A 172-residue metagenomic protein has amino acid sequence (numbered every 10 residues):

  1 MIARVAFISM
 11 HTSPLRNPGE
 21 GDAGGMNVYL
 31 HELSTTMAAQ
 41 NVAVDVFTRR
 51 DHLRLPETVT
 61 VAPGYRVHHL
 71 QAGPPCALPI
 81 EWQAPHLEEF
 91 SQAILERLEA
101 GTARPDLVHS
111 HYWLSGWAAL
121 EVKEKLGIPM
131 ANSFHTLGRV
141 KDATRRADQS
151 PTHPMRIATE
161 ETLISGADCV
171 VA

Functional and structural regions predicted by a protein language model:
M1-V67: N-terminal subdomain of nucleotide-sugar transferases
A3, D106, D168: Conserved acidic residues
M10, F134-L137: Histidine-centered beta-alpha loop that forms part of the nucleotide-sugar donor binding/catalytic region in diverse
Y65-E99, A103: A short, charged, and often flexible helix/loop element on the N-terminal side of the glycosyltransferase catalytic
L98-S115, A119, I128-P129: Short N-terminal targeting/anchoring amphipathic segment
P151-C169: Membrane-proximal helix-turn-helix segments that form the acceptor-binding/catalytic region of lipid-linked
